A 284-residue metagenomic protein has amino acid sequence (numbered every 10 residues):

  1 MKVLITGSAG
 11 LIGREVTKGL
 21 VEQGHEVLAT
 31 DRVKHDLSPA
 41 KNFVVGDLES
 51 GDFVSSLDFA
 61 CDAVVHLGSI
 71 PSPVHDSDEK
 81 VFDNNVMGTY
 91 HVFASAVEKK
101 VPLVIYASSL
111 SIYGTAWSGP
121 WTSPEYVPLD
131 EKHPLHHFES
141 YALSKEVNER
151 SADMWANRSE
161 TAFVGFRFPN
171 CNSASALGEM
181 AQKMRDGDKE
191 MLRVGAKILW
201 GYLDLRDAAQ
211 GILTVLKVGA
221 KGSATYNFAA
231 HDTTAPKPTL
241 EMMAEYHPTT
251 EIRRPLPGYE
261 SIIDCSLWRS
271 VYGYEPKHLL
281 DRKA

Functional and structural regions predicted by a protein language model:
V3-Q23: N-terminal Rossmann NAD(P)H-binding glycine-rich loop of SDR-like oxidoreductase domains
T6, T30, V64-G68, V104-L110 (+3 more regions): SDR active-site strand-loop-helix element
G46-N84, S95: NAD(P)H-binding glycine-rich loop region in Rossmannoid oxidoreductase-like domains and their noncatalytic homologs
E49, K80-H91, L135, L143-S144 (+1 more regions): Glycine-rich NAD(P)-binding loop of the Rossmann-fold in SDR/ketoreductase-type enzymes
D83, S118-E160: Catalytic helix-loop patch of NAD(P)-dependent Rossmann-fold dehydrogenases
H91-F138: Conserved Rossmann-fold NAD(P)-dependent oxidoreductase catalytic core, especially the SDR/UDP-sugar
G119, P124, R150-L205: NAD(P)-dependent short-chain dehydrogenase/reductase
R206-A284: C-terminal substrate-binding subdomain of Rossmann-fold SDR/epimerase-dehydratase oxidoreductases
